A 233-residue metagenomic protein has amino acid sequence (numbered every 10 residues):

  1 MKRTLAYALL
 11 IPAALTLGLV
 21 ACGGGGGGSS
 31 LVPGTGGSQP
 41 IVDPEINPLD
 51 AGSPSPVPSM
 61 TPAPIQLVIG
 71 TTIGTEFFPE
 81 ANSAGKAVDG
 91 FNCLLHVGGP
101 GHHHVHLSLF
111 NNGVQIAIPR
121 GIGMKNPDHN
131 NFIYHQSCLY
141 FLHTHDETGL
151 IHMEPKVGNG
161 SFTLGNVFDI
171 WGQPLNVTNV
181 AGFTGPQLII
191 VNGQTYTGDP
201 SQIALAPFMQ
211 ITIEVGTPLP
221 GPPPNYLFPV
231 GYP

Functional and structural regions predicted by a protein language model:
M1-L10: Bacterial N-terminal signal peptides that target proteins for export
A13: Short acidic/glycine-rich loops and adjacent helix/strand connectors that line catalytic pockets where negatively
G18-A21: C-terminal motif of bacterial Sec signal peptides marking the signal peptidase cleavage site
G27-P233: Ubiquitin-like/PB1-type beta-grasp interaction modules and other compact soluble beta-rich domains
